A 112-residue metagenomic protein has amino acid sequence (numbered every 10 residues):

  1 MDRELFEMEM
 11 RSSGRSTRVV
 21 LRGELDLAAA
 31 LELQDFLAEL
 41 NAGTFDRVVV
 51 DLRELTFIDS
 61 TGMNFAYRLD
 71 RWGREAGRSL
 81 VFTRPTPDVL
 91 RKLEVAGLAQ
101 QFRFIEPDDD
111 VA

Functional and structural regions predicted by a protein language model:
M1-F57, Y67-A112: STAS-like cytosolic regulatory interaction modules
